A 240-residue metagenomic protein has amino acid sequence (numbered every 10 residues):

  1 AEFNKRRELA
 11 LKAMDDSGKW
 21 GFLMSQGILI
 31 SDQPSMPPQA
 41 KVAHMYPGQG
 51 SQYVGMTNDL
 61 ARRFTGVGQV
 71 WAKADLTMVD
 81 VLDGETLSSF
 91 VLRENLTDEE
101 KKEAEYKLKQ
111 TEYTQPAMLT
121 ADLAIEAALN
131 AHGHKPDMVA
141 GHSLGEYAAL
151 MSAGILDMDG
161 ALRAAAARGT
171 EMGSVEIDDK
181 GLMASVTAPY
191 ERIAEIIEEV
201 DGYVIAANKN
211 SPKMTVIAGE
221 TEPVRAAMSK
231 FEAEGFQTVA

Functional and structural regions predicted by a protein language model:
A1, E232-A240: Short, intrinsically disordered, charge-balanced linker/junction segments flanking boundaries in proteins
A1-G21: Helix-enriched interaction subdomains in cytosolic or periplasmic regions, typified by TIR/SEFIR signaling/NADase cores
E2-F3, Y190, G219-R225: Helix N-cap motif at beta-to-alpha junctions
R6-A10, I197-V200, V224-G235: Short amphipathic alpha-helices in soluble, non-transmembrane regions that often serve as interface/regulatory elements
W20-E199, Q237-A240: FabD-like malonyl-/acyl-CoA
G141-S143, K209, E220: Conserved alpha/beta-hydrolase "nucleophile elbow" surrounding the catalytic nucleophile
I193-P212: Gly/Ser-centered flexible loop/linker motifs
K213-G219: A generic structural motif
